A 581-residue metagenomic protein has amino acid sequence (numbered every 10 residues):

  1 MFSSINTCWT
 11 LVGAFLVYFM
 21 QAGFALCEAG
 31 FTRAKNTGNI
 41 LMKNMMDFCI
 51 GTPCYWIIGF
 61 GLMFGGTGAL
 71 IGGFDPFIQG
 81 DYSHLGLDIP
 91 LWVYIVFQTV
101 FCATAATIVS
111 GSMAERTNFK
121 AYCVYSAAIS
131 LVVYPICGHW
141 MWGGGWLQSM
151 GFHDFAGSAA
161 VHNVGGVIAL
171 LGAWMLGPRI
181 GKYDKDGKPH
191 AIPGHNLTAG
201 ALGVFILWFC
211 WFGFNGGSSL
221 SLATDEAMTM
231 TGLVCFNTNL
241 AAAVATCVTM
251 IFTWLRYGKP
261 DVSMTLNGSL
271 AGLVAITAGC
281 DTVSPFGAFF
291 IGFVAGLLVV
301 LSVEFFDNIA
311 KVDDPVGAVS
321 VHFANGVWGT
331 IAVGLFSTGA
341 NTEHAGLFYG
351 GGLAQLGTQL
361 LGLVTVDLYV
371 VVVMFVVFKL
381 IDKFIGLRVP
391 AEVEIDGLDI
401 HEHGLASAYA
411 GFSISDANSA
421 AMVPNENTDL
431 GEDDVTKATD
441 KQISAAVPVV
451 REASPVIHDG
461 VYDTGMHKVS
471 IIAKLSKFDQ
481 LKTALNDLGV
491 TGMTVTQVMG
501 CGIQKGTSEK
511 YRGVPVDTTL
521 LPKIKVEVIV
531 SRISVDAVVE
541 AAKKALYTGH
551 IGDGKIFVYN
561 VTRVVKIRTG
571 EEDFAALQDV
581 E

Functional and structural regions predicted by a protein language model:
M1-I457: Glycine- and aromatic-enriched membrane alpha-helices
H401-L405, A420-E581: Positively charged, small/polar-rich N-terminal and surface patches that mediate targeting and assembly and bind
